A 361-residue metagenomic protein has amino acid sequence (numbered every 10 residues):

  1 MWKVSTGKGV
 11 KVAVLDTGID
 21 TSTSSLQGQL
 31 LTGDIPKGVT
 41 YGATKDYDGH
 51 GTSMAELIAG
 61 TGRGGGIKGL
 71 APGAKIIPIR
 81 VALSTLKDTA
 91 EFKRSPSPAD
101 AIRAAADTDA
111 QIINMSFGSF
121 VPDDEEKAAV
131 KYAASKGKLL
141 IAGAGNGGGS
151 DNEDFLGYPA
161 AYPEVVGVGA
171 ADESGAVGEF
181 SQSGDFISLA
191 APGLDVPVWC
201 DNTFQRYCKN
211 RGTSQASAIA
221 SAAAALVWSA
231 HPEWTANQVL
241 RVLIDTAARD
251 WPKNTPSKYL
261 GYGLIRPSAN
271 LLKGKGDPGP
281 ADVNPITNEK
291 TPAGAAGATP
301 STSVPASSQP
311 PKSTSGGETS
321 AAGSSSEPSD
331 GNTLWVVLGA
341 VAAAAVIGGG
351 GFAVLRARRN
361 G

Functional and structural regions predicted by a protein language model:
M1-I77, L83-T85, S257: Active-site core segment of subtilase-fold serine proteases
K8-V12, G73-I76, D107-I113, S135-L140 (+2 more regions): Loop/turn elements at helix/coil->beta-strand transitions in domains of secreted/extracellular proteins
G38-D46, T203-Q215, W335: Short pre-catalytic strand/loop immediately N-terminal to key active-site residues, enriched for Gly-Thr
A55-I58, V81, L194-I265: Hydrolase catalytic cores
S84-Y158, R206-R211, Q215: Substrate-binding/access-modulating region of protease and related hydrolase catalytic domains
A144-V165, G169-F186, V198-R211, P252-L260: Active-site-adjacent substrate-recognition loops and nearby beta-strands within hydrolase catalytic domains
H231-W335: C-terminal subdomain of the subtilisin-like protease fold in secreted/lumenal serine endopeptidases
T333-G361: C-terminal membrane-anchoring or membrane-association module
